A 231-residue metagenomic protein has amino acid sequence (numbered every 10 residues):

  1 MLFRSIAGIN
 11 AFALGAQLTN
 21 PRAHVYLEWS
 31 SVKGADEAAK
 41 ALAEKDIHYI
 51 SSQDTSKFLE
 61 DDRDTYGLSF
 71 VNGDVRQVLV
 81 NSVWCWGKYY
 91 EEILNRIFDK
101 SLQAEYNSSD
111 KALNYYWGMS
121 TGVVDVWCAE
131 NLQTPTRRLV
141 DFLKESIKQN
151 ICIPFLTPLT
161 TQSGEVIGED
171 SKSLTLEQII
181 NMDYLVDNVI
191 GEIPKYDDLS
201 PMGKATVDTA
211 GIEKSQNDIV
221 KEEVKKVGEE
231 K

Functional and structural regions predicted by a protein language model:
S5-K231: Extracytosolic ligand-binding ectodomains
